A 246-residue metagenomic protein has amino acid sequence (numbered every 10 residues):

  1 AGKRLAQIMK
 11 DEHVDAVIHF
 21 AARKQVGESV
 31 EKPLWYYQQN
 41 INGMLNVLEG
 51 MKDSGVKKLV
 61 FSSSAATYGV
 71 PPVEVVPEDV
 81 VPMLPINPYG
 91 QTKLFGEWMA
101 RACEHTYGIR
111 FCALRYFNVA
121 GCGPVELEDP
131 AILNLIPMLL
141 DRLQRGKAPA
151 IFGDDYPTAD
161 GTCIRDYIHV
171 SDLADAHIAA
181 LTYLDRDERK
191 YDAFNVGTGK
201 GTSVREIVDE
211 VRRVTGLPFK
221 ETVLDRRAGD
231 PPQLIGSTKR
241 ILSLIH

Functional and structural regions predicted by a protein language model:
A1-A16: Conserved Rossmann-fold cofactor-binding substructure of NAD(P)-dependent oxidoreductases
R4, L45-E49, M99, Y167 (+1 more regions): Conserved mid-core alpha-helix of short-chain dehydrogenase/reductase
V17, L59: Receiver (REC) domain switch-region micro-motif
A21-K24, S63-S64: Conserved NAD(P)H cofactor-binding loop of Rossmann-fold oxidoreductase domains
Q25-S29: Serine-hydrolase catalytic-loop signature spanning alpha/beta hydrolases and amidase-signature enzymes
E31-E49, D53, K57-K58, T67-N118 (+1 more regions): Catalytic helix-loop patch of NAD(P)-dependent Rossmann-fold dehydrogenases
L135-I136, H169: C-terminal catalytic core of Y-nucleophile DNA break-rejoin enzymes
L143-I245: C-terminal substrate-binding subdomain of Rossmann-fold SDR/epimerase-dehydratase oxidoreductases
